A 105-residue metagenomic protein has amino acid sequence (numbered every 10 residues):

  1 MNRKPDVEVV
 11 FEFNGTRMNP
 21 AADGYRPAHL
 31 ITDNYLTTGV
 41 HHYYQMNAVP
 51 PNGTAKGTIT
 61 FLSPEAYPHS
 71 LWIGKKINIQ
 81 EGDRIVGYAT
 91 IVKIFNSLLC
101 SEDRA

Functional and structural regions predicted by a protein language model:
M1-A105: C-terminal effector/interaction modules appended to NTPase cores
